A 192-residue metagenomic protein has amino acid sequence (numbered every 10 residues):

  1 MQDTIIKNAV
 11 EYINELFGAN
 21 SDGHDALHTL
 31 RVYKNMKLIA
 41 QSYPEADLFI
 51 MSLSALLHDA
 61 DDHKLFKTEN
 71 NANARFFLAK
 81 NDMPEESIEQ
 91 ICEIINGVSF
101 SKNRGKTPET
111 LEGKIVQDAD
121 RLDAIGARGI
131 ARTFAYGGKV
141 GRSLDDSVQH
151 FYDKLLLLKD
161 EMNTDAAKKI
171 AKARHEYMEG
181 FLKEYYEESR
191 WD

Functional and structural regions predicted by a protein language model:
M1-N14: Short alpha-helical hairpin
F17-P44, L57, G105-D192: Divalent metal-dependent phosphate-bond-processing catalytic cores, especially two-metal-ion Mg2+/Mn2+ enzymes that act
L38, S42, D62-F66, K80 (+4 more regions): Amphipathic alpha-helical interaction surfaces
A46-D47, S87: Membrane-helix interface segments
D47-F66, C92-F100: His-Asp-centered metal-binding catalytic motifs of divalent-metal-dependent phosphohydrolases/nucleases
K67-G113: Helix-adjacent hinge/juxtasegments
